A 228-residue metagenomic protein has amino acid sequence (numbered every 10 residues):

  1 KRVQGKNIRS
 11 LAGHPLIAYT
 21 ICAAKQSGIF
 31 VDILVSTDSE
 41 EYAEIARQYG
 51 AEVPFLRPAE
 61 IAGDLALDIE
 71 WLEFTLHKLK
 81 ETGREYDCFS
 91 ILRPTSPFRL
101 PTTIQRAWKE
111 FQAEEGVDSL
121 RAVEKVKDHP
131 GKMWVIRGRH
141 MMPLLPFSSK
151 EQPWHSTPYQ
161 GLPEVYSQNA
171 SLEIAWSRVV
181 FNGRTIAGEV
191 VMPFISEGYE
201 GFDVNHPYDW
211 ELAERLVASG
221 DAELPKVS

Functional and structural regions predicted by a protein language model:
K1-S36: N-terminal glycine-rich phosphate-binding loop and ensuing alpha1 helix
I29, Y49-A51, R137: Short, structured coil segments at secondary-structure junctions
I29-L34, D118, Y199-G201: Short active-site oxyanion
V31, E52, D87, D118-L120: Conserved acidic residues
D38-E41, V179: Short, polar loop motifs at secondary-structure junctions
E41-S90, F98-K109: Short phosphate-binding loop-to-helix
E70, P163-S228: Conserved alpha/beta core of the MobA/IspD/sugar-nucleotide pyrophosphorylase nucleotidyltransferase superfamily
E70, P97-V190: Conserved core of the sugar-phosphate nucleotidyltransferase
